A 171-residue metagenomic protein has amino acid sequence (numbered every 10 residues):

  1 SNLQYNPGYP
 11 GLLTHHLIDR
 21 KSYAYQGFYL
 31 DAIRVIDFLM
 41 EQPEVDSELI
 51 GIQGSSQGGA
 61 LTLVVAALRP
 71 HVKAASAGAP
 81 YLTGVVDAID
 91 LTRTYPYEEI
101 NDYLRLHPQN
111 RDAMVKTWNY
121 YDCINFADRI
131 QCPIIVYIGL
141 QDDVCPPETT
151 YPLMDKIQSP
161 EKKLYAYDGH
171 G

Functional and structural regions predicted by a protein language model:
S1-L30: Cap/lid segment of the alpha/beta-hydrolase catalytic domain
M40, Q53, G59-P70, A75 (+1 more regions): Short glycine-enriched nucleophile-adjacent loop and the immediately C-terminal alpha-helix near the catalytic center
E44-S56: Alpha/beta-hydrolase fold nucleophile elbow
L63-N110: Hydrolase active-site cap/lid region
N110-F126: Active-site nucleophile elbow and catalytic-triad environment of alpha/beta-hydrolase enzymes
I130, V136-I138, D142: Short beta-strand/loop motif that positions the catalytic acidic residue of the alpha/beta-hydrolase fold
D143-T149: Conserved alpha/beta-hydrolase "acid-adjacent" motif
E161-G171: Histidine-bearing beta->alpha loop at or near hydrolase active sites
